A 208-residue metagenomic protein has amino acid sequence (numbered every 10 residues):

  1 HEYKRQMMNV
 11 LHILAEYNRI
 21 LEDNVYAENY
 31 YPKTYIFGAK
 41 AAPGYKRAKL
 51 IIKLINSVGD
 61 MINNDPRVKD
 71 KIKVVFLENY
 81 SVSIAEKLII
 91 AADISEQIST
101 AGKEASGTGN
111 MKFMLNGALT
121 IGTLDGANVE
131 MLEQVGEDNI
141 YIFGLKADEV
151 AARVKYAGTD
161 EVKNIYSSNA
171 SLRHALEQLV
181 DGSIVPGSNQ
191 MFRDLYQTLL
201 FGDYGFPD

Functional and structural regions predicted by a protein language model:
H1-A85: Long, K/E/R/D-enriched contiguous segments that form extended
N29-K33, K69-K71, I84, I89-D93 (+2 more regions): Short, well-ordered loop/turn elements at secondary-structure boundaries
I36-A39, D93, K146-A147: C-terminal, helix-dominated tail/subdomain
D70-V74, I94, K103-A105: Extended, charge-rich low-complexity interaction segments
I90-A91, I98-D208: Catalytic binding pocket for nucleotide-activated donors in carbohydrate/polymer assembly enzymes
